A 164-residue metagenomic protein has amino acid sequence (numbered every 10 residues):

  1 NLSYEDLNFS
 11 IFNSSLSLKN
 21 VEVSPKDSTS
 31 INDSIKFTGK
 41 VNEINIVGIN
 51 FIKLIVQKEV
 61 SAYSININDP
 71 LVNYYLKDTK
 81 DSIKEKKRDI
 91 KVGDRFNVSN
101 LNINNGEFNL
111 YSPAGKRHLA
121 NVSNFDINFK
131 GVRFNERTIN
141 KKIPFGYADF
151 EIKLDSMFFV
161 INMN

Functional and structural regions predicted by a protein language model:
N1, D6-I11, K84-N164: Elongated, acidic membrane-bridging lipid-handling scaffolds and related periplasm/extracellular "bridge/tunnel" systems
S3-V60, N68-P70, R137-I143, D149-N164: N-terminal beta-strand/beta-hairpin edge segment
N45, I49, V60-A62, F96-G106: Long, acidic/polar, low-complexity amphipathic helices and coiled-coil-like
K77-K80: Outer-membrane beta-barrel translocator domains and adjoining extracellular loop/strand segments of Gram-negative
